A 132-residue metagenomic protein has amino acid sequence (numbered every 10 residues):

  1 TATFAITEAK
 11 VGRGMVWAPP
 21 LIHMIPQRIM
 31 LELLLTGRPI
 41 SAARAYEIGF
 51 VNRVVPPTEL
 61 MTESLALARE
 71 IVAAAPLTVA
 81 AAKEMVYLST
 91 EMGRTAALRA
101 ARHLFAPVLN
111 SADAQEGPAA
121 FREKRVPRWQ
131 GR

Functional and structural regions predicted by a protein language model:
T1-L34, E47-I48, E63, L67: CoA-thioester-processing core
A2, A9-K10, V51-R99, A106 (+1 more regions): C-terminal long alpha-helix characteristic of the crotonase
P26, P56-P57, N110: Helix-capping/helix-break motifs at membrane-protein junctions, especially on the cytosolic side just before or after
G37-R44: Acidic, divalent-metal-coordinating active-site segment for phosphoryl/phosphodiester hydrolysis, typified by short
A45, A82, F121: Terminal peptide-recognition signature
I48-G49, K124: Structural motif
N110-A114, A120: Interdomain hinge/lid region at the active-site interface of Rossmann-like NAD(P)-dependent oxidoreductases
A119-R132: Terminal low-complexity tails and localization/encapsulation signals of metabolic enzymes
